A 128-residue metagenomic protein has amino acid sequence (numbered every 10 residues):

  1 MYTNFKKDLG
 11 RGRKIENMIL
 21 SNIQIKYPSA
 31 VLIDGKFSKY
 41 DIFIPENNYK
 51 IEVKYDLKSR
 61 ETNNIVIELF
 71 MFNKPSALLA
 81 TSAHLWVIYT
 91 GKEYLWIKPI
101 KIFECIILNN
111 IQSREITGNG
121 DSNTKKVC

Functional and structural regions predicted by a protein language model:
M1-C128: Nucleic-acid endonuclease domains
